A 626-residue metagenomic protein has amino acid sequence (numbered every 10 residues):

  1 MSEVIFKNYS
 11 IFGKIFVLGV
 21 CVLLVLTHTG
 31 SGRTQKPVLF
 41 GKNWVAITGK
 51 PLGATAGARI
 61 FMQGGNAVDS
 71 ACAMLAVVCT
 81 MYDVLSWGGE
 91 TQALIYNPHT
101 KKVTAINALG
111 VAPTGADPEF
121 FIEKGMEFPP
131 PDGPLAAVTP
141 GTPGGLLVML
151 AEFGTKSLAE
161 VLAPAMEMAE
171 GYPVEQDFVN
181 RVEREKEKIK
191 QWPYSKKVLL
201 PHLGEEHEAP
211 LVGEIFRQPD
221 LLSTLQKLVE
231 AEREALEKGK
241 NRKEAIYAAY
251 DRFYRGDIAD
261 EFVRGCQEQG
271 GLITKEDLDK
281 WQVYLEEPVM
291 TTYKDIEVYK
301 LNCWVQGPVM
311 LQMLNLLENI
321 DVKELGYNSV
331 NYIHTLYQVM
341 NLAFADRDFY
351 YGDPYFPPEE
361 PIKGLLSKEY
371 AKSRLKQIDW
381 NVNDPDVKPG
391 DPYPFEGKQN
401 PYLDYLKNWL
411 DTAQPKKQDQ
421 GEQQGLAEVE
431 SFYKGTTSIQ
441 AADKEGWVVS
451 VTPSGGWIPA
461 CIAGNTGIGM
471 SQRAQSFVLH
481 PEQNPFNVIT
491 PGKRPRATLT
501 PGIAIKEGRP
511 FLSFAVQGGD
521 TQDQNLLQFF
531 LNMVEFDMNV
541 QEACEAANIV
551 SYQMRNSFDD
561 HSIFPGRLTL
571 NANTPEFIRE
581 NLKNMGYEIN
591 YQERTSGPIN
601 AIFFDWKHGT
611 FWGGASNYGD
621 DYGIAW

Functional and structural regions predicted by a protein language model:
S2-V17: Bacterial N-terminal signal peptides that target proteins for export
I15-T27: Bacterial N-terminal signal peptides
R33-T55, R59, Q63-A248, F253-R255 (+2 more regions): Noncatalytic scaffold domains of N-terminal-nucleophile
T80-A105, I122, Q269-T274, D419-Q420 (+6 more regions): Active-site rim segments in enzyme catalytic domains, especially the processed small/beta chain of N-terminal
A259, V322-S454, N465, E593: Internal maturation/activation junctions in enzymes
L272-K294, L375-E430, M470-L499, I503: Active-site Gly/Thr loop motif
K300-P308, A504-T521: Extended C-terminal regions of large enzymes
F344, G492-R494, L526-L527, M533-R594: Extended C-terminal subregions enriched in glycine
